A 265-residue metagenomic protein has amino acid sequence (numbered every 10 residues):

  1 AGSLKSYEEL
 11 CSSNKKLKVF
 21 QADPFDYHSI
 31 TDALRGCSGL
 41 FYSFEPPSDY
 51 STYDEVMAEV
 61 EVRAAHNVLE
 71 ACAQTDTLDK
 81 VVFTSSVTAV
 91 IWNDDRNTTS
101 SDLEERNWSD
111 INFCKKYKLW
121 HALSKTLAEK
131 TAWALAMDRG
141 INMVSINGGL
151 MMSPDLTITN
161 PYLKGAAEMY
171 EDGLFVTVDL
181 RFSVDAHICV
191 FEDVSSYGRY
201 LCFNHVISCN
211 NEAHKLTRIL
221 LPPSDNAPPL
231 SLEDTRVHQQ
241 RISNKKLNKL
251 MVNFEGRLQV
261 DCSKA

Functional and structural regions predicted by a protein language model:
G2-R63: NAD(P)H-binding glycine-rich loop region in Rossmannoid oxidoreductase-like domains and their noncatalytic homologs
L40, S51-V81, E129: NAD(P)-cofactor binding segment of oxidoreductase domains
Q74, W108-M143: Active-site Tyr-X1-5-Lys
S86-W120, L156-G165: Active-site "gating" loop of Rossmann-like NAD(P)-dependent oxidoreductase/epimerase domains
M137-F175: NAD(P)-dependent short-chain dehydrogenase/reductase
K164-M169, G173-Y200: Alpha-helical substrate-binding/gating segment
A186-I242, K264: Mid/C-terminal beta-alpha module of Rossmann-like enzyme folds, strongest in SDR-family dehydrogenases/epimerases
N244-K249, N253-A265: Amphipathic terminal alpha-helices
